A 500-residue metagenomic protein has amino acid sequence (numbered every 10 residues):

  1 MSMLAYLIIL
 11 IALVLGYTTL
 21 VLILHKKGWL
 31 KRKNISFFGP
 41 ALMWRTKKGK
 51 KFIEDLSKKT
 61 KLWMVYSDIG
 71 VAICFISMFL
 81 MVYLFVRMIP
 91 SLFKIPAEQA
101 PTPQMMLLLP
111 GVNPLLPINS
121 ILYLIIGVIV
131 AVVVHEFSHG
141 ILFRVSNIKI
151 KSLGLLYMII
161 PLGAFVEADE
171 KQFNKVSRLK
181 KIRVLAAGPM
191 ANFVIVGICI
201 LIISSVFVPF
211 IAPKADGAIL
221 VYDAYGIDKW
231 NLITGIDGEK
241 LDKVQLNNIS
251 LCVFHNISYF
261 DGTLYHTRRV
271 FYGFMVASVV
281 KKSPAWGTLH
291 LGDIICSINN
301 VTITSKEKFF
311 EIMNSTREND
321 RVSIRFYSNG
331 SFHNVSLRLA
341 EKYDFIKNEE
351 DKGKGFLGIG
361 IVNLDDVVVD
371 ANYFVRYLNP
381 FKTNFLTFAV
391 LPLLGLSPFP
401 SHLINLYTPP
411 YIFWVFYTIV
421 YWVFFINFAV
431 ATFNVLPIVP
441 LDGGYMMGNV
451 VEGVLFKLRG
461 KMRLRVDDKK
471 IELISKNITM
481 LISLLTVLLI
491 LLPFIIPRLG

Functional and structural regions predicted by a protein language model:
M1-G500: Hydrophobic transmembrane alpha-helices and their immediate loop junctions in multi-pass integral membrane proteins
